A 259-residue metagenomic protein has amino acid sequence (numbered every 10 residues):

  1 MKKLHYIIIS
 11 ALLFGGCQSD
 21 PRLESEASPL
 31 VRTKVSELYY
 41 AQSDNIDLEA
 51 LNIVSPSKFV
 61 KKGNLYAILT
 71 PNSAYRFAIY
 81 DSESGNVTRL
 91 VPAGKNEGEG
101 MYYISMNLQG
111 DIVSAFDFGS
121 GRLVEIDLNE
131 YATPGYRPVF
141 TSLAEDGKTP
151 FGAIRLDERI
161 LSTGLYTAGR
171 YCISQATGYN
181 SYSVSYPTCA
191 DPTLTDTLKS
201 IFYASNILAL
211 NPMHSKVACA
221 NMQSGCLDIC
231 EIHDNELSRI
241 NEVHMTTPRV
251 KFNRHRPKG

Functional and structural regions predicted by a protein language model:
G15-G16: C-terminal motif of bacterial Sec signal peptides marking the signal peptidase cleavage site
D20-S43: Blade/loop signatures of beta-propeller domains
L38-E49, R89-E99, V139-E145, N180-I201 (+1 more regions): Surface-exposed loop and turn segments in beta-propeller and other repeat-based domains that flank or scaffold
D44-Y75: Beta-strand-rich domains and repeat architectures in extracellular enzymes and scaffolds, especially beta-propellers
S55-K61, I104-L108, F151-L156, S200-M213 (+1 more regions): Structural signature of eukaryotic scaffold interfaces centered on beta-propeller domains
I68-S73, S114-G119, S162-Y166, N211 (+1 more regions): Conserved beta-strand positions in repeat-built beta-propeller and related beta-rich domains
N86-G119: Blade-loop segments of beta-propeller domains
S120-R122, L128-D157, T163-G164: Asp-box/WD-like beta-propeller blade repeats and closely related beta-sheet repeat scaffolds
